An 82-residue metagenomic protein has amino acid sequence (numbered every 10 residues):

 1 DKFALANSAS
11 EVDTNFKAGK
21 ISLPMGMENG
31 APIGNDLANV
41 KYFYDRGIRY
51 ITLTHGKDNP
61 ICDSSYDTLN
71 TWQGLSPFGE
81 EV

Functional and structural regions predicted by a protein language model:
D1-Q73: N-terminal hydrophobic targeting/anchoring segments and the immediately downstream early-domain regions of hydrolases
T71-V82: Alpha-helix-loop-beta-strand connector modules within alpha/beta enzyme cores
